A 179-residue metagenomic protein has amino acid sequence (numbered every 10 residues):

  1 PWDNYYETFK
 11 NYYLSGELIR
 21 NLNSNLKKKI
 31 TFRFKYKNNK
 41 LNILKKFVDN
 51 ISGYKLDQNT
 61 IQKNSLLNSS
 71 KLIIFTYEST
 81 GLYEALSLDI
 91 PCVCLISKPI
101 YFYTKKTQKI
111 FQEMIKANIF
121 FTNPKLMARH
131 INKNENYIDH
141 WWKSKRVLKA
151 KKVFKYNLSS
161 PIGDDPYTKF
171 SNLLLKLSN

Functional and structural regions predicted by a protein language model:
P1-K46: Conserved catalytic-core segment of nucleotide-activated headgroup transferases in glycan assembly
W2-D3, K46-S52, Y77-L158: Catalytic binding pocket for nucleotide-activated donors in carbohydrate/polymer assembly enzymes
K27-F32, L72-I73, P91-V93, N118-I119: Hydrophobic beta-strand segments of well-ordered beta-sheets in folded domains
N39-L41, K63, G81-Y83: Short, well-ordered alpha-helical microsegments
S52-T60: Active-site donor-binding acidic/aromatic loop of nucleotide-activated sugar and phosphosugar transferases involved
S65-L67, E113: Structural alpha-helical scaffold elements that stabilize or flank donor/cofactor-binding regions in carbohydrate
N68-T76: Acidic donor-binding loop of glycosyltransferase active sites
N157-N179: C-terminal alpha-helical cap of glycosyltransferases
